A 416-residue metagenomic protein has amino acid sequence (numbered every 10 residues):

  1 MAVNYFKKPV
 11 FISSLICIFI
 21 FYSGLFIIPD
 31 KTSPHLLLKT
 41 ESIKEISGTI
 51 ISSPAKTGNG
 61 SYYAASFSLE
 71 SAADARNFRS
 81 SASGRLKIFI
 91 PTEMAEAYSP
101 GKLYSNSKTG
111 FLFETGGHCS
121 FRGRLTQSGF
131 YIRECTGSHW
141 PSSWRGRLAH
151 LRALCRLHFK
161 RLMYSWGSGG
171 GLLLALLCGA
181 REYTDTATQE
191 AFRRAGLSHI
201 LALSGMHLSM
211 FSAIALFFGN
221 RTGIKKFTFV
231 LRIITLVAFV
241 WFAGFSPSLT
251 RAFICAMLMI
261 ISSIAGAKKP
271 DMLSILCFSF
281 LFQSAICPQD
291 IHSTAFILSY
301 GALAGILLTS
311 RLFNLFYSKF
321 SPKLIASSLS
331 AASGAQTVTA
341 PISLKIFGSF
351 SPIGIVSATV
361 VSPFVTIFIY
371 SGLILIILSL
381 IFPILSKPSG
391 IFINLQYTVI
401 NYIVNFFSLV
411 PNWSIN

Functional and structural regions predicted by a protein language model:
M1-H35, K44-S47, F218-F227, A304-N416: Transmembrane helix-bundle segments that form internal channels/tunnels in multi-pass membrane proteins, characterized
N4, I12-S14, A187-G354: Hydrophobic alpha-helical transmembrane segments in multi-pass membrane proteins
C17-H199: Membrane-interface helix/helix-cap signal primarily in integral membrane proteins
K160, Y164, A175, E190 (+7 more regions): Short amphipathic alpha-helical coupling elements at transmembrane boundaries
Y164-S168, P270, I291, V404 (+1 more regions): Proline-centered turn/helix-capping motifs that create local helix->coil transitions or kinks
R181, S284-H292, S408-N416: Core dinuclear metal-dependent hydrolase active-site scaffold
